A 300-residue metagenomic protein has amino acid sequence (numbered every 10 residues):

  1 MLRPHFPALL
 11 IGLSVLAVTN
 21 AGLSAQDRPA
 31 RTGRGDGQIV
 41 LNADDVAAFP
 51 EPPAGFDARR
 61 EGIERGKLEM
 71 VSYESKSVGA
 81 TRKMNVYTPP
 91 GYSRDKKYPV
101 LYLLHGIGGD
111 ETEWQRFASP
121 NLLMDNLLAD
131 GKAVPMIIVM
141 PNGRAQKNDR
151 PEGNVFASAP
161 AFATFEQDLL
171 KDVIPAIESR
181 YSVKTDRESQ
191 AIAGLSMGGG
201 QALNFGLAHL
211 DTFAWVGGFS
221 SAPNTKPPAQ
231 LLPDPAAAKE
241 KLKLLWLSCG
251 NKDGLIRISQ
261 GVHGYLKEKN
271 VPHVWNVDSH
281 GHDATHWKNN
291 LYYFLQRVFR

Functional and structural regions predicted by a protein language model:
M1-H5: Positively charged n-region of N-terminal signal peptides that target proteins for export
A8-T19: Bacterial N-terminal signal peptides
N20-A25: Sec/Tat signal peptide C-region and signal peptidase I cleavage site
Q26-R300: Non-catalytic cap/lid and distal C-terminal segments of serine-dependent acyl enzymes
